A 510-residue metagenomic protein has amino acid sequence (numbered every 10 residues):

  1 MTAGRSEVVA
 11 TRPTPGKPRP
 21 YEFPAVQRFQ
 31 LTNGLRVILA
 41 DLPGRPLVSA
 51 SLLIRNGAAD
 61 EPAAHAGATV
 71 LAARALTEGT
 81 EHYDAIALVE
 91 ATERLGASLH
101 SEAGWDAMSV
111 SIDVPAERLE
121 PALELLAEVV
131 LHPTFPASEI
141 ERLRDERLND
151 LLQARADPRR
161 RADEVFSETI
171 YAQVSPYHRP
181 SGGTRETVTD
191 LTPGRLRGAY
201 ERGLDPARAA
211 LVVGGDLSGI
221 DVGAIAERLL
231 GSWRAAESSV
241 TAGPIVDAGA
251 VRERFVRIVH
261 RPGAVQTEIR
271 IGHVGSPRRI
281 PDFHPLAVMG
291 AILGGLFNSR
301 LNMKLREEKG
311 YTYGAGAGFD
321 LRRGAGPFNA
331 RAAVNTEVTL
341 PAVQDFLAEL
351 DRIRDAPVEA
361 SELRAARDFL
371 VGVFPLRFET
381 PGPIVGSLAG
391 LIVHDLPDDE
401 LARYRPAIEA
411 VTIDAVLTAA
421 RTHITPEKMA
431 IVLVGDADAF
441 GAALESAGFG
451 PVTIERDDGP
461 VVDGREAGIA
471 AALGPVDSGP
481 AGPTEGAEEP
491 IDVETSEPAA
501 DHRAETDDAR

Functional and structural regions predicted by a protein language model:
T2-R19, Q173, Y177, S181 (+6 more regions): An aromatic/glycine/proline-enriched structural segment found at the starts of mature extracellular/organellar domains
T2-V8, P13-T14, A87-A199, D247-G249 (+3 more regions): Acidic/histidine-enriched segments that form metal/cofactor-coordinating and catalytic pocket/exosite environments
E7-F29, E168-A209, G243-G249, F374 (+1 more regions): Histidine-acidic residue clusters that define the catalytic metal-binding segment of zinc metallopeptidase domains
Y21-V26, T32, R45-S49, A68 (+13 more regions): Extracytoplasmic
G34, L52, V70-A72, T92 (+14 more regions): Buried hydrophobic packing residues in well-ordered domains
S49-D113, R179-P180, G295-Y311, R322-G324: M16/MPP (pitrilysin/insulinase) zinc-metallopeptidase core fold and M16-derived inactive scaffolds
E78-H82, D113-E146, L296, G316 (+3 more regions): M16/insulysin-pitrilysin zinc metalloprotease superfamily fold
A472-R510: Long, low-complexity, intrinsically disordered segments
